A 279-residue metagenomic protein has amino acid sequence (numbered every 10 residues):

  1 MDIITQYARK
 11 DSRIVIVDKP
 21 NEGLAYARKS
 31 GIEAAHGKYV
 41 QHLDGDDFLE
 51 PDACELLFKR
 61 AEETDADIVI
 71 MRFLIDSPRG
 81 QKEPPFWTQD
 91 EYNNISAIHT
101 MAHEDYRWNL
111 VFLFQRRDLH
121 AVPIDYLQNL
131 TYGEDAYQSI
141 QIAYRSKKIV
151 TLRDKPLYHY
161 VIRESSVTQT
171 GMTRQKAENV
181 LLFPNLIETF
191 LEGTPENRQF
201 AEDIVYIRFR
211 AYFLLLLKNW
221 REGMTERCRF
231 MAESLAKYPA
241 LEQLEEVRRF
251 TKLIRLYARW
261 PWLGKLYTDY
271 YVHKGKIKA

Functional and structural regions predicted by a protein language model:
M1-D18: Acidic donor-binding segment of Leloir-type glycosyltransferases
D2-I3, K19-A35: Glycine-rich, basic loop-to-helix element that forms the pyrophosphate-binding segment of sugar-nucleotide handling
I4-A8, A61, L191: Conserved hydrophobic residues forming the short capping helix/wall of the S-adenosyl-L-methionine
Y7-D11, E63, Y238: Acidic-histidine catalytic/liganding microenvironments
L24-A25, G45-Q175: Donor-binding/catalytic cores of nucleotide-activated saccharide and glycerol-phosphate transferases/polymerases
V40: Short aromatic/hydrophobic "clamp" motif used to bind/position activated sugar donors
D65, W220-A279: Membrane-interface aromatic/basic loop that binds lipid-linked glycans or pyrophosphate carriers, typified by
P156-R163, T170-R198, R210-P239: Catalytic core of nucleotide-sugar-dependent glycosyltransferases
